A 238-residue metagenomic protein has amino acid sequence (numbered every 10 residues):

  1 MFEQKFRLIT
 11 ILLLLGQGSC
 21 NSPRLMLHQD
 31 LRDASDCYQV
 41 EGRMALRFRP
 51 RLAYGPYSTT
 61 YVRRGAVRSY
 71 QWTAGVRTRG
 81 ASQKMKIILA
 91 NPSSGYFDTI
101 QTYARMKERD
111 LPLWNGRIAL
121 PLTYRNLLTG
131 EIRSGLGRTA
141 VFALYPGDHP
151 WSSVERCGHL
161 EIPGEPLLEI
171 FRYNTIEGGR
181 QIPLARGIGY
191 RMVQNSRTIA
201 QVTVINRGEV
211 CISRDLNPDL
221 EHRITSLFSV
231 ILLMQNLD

Functional and structural regions predicted by a protein language model:
Q4-I11: Sec-dependent signal peptide recognition, specifically the positively charged N-region followed immediately by
Q17-S19: C-terminal motif of bacterial Sec signal peptides marking the signal peptidase cleavage site
N21-D238: Intrinsically disordered, low-complexity proline/glycine-rich segments
